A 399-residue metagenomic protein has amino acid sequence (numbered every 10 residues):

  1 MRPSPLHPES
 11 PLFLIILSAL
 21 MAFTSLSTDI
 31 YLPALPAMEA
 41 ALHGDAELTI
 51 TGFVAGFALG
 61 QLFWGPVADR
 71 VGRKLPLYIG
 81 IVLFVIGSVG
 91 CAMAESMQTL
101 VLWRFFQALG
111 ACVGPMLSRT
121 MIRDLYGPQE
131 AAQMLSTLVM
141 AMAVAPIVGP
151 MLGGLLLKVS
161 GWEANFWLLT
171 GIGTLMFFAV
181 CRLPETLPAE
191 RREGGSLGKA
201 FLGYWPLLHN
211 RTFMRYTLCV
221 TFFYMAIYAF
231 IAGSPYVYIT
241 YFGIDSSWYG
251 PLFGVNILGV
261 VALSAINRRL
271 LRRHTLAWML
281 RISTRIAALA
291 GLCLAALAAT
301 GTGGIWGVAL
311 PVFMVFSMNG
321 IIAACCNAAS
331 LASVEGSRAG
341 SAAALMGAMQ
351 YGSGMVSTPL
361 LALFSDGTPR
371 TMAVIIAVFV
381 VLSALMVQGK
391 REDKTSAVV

Functional and structural regions predicted by a protein language model:
R2-L6, T186-T217: Juxtamembrane intracellular "pre-TM" segments in multi-pass secondary transporters
A34-G60: Extracellular/periplasmic helix-loop-helix junction of adjacent transmembrane segments in MFS-like secondary
H43, G72, M93-T99, G110 (+2 more regions): Helix-breaking motifs and short loop linkers at transmembrane-helix boundaries and internal kinks in secondary membrane
L59-Q98: Conserved MFS/SLC helix-loop-helix module at the cytosolic interface between two early adjacent transmembrane helices
L83-G90, Q98-F106, W306-M314: Paired small-residue
T99, S136-C181: Helix-loop-helix hairpin linking two adjacent transmembrane segments in secondary transporters
W103-V144: Cytoplasmic helix-loop-helix junction between adjacent transmembrane helices in 12-TM secondary transporters
A329-D366, I375-I376: A late C-terminal transmembrane helix in Major Facilitator Superfamily
